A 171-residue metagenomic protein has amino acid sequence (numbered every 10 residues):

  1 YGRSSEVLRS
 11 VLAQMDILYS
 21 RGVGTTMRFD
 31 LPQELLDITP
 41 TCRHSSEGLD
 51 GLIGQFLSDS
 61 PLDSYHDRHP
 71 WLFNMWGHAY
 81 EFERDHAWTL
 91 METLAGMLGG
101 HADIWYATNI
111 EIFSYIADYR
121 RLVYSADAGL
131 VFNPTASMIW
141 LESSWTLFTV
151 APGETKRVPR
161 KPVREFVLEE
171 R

Functional and structural regions predicted by a protein language model:
Y1-E6, S10-I17, V23, Q55-G77 (+1 more regions): CE4/NodB-like, metal-dependent polysaccharide N-deacetylase domain that modifies extracellular/periplasmic N-acetylated
Y1-L57, F82-L90, G99: Catalytic domains of cell-wall/extracellular-matrix polysaccharide-remodeling enzymes, centered on de-N-acetylation
P32-L35, P70, Y119: Sequence-level motif detector for i,i+2 pairs with an aromatic at +2
L35-L36, F73, G129, F166: A broad, low-specificity signal marking well-ordered, structured residues that form hydrophobic/aromatic
Y80-D118: Catalytic cores of secreted or luminal carbohydrate-active enzymes
N109, F113, D118-R171: C-terminal beta-sandwich/jelly-roll accessory domains of carbohydrate-active enzymes
